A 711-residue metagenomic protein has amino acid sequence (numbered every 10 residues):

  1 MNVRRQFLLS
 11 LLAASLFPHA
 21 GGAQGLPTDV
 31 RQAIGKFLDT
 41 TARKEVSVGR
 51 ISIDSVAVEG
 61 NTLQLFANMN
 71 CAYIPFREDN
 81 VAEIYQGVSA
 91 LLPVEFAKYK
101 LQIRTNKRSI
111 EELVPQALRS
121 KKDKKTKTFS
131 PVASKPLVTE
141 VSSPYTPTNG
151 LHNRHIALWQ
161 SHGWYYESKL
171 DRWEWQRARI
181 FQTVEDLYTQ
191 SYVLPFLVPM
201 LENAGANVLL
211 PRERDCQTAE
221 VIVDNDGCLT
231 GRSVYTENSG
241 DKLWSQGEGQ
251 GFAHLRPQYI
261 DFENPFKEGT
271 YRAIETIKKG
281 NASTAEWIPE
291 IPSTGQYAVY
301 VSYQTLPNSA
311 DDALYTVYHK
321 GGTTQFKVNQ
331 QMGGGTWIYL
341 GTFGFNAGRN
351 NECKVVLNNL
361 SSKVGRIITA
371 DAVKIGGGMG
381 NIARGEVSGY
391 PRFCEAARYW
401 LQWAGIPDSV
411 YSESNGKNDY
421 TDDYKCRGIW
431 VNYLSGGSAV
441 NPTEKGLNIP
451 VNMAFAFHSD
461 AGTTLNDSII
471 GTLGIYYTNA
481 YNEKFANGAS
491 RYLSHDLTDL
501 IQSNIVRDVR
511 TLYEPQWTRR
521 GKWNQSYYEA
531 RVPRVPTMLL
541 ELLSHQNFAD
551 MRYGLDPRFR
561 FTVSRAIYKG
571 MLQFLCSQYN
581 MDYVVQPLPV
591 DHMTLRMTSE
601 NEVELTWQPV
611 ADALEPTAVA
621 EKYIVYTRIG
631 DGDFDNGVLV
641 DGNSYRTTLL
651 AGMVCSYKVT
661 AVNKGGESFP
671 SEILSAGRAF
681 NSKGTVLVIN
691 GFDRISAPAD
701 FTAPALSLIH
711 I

Functional and structural regions predicted by a protein language model:
W159, C394-R491, H495, W523-Q546: Active-site microenvironments of hydrolase-like enzyme catalytic domains
F196-P199, A204, R212, K664 (+1 more regions): Aromatic-Pro/Gly-enriched surface loop or interdomain linker that acts as a lid/target-recognition segment
P265-K267, L360, A372-G380, M453-Y481 (+1 more regions): Active-site-adjacent mobile loop/cap segments within catalytic or ligand-binding domains
S283-P307: A short beta-strand element within beta-rich, extracytoplasmic domains of secreted/secretory-pathway proteins
K320-N350: Extracellular carbohydrate recognition and processing domains and analogous Trp-centered ligand-binding platforms
V355-I367: Short beta-strand-plus-loop segments that form exposed binding edges in beta-rich domains
F574-T617, G666-G684: Pro/Thr/Ser/Gly-rich low-complexity, intrinsically disordered linker/stalk tracts
T647-G666: Beta-strand-rich modules
